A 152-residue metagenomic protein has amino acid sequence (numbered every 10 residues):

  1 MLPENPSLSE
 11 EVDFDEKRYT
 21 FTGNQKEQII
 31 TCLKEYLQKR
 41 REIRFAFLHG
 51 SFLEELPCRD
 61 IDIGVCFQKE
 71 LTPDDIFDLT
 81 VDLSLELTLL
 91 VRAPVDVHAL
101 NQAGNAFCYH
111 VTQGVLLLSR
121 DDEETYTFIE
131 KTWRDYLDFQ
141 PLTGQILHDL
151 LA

Functional and structural regions predicted by a protein language model:
M1-F45, L53-C58, E70-A152: Catalytic core of pol beta-like nucleotidyltransferases
D60-D62: Acidic Asp/Glu-based divalent-cation binding sites
G64-Q68: Short hydrophobic/aromatic beta-strand micro-patches that form the beta-sheet surface supporting nucleotide- or nucleic
